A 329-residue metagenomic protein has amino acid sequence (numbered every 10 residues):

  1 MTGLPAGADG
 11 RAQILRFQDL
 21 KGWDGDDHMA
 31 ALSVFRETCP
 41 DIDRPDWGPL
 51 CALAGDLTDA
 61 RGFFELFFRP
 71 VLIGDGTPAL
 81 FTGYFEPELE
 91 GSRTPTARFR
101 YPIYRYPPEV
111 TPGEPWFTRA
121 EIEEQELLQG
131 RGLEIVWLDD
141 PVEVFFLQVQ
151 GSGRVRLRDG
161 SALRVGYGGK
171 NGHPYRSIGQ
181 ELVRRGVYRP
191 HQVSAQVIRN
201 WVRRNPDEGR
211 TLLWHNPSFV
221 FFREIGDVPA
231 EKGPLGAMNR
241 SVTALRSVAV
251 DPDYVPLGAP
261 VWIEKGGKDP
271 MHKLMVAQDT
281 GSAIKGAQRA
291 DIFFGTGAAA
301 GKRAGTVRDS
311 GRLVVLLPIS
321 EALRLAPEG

Functional and structural regions predicted by a protein language model:
T2-G329: Solvent-exposed, well-ordered loop and adjacent helix/strand elements within mature globular domains that form
